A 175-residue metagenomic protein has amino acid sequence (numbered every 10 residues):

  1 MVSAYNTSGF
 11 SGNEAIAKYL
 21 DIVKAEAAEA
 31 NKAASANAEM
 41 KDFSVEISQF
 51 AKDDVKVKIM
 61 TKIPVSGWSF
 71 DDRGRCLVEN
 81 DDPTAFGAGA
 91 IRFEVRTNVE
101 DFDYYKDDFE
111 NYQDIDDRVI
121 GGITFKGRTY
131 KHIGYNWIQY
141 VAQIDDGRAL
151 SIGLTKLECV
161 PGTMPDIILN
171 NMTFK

Functional and structural regions predicted by a protein language model:
M1-A85, L154-K175: N-terminal targeting sequences that direct proteins away from the cytosol to non-cytosolic compartments
V2, V78-Y104: A short acidic-to-branched-hydrophobic micro-motif
F43, L77-E79, F93-T97, R128-H132 (+2 more regions): Short beta-strand element of the conserved SAM-dependent methyltransferase core
D81-P83, R96-N98, Y130-G134, I144-G147 (+1 more regions): Short, flexible beta-strand-to-coil junctions
G89-I91, I138, P161-P165: A short, polar/proline- and glycine-enriched secondary-structure boundary/capping micro-motif
N98-N111, G162-F174: Surface-exposed flexible segments
Y104-A149: Signature of long, low-cysteine stretches enriched in small and polar/charged residues
